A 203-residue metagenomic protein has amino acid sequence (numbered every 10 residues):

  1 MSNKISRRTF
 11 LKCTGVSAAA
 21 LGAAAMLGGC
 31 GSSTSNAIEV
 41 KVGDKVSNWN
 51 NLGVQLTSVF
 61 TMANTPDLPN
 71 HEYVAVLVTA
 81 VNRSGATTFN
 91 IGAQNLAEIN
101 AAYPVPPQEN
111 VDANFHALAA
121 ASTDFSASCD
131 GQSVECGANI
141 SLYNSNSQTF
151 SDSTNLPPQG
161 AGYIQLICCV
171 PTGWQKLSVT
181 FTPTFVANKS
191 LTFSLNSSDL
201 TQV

Functional and structural regions predicted by a protein language model:
M1-A18, A25: N-terminal secretory signal peptides and thylakoid transit peptides that target proteins across membranes
V16-A23, S35, F125: N-terminal cationic amphipathic segment used for targeting or macromolecule association
G22-C30: Hydrophobic membrane-targeting alpha-helices
G31-V203: Conserved functional micro-motifs across diverse proteins
